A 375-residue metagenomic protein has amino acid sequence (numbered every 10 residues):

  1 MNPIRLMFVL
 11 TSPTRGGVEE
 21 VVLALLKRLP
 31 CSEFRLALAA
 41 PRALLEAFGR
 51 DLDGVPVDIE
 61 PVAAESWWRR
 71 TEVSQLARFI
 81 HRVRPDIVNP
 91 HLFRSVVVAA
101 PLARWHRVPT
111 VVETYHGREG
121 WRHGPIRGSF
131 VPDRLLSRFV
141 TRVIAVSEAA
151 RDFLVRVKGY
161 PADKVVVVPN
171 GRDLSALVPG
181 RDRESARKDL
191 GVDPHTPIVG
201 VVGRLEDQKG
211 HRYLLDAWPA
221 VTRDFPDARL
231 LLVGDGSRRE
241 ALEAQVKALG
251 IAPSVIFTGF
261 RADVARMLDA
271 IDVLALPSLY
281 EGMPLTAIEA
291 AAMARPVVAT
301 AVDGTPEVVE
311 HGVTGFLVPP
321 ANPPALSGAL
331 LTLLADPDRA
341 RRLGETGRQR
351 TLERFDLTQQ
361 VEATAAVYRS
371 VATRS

Functional and structural regions predicted by a protein language model:
P3-I4, F8-T71, S237: N-terminal strand-loop element at the rim of the active site of nucleotide-sugar-dependent glycosyltransferases
G16-A24, P197, V201-A220, L230 (+3 more regions): A conserved mid-protein helix/loop that constitutes part of the nucleotide-sugar donor-binding site
A39, P296-A299, V309: Short hydrophobic beta-strand element within catalytic cores of glycosyltransferases and related nucleotide-activated
P90-V96, Y115: Short His-centered aromatic/hydrophobic patch
V178-V192: A short helix/loop element that forms part of the nucleotide-sugar donor recognition site in Leloir-type
K188, A325, T332, R339-R354 (+1 more regions): A short, well-ordered alpha-helix in the C-terminal region of glycosyltransferases
F260, L279: Aromatic "clamp/platform" in nucleotide-sugar-dependent glycosyltransferases that forms part of the donor/acceptor
H311-G312, F316-P323, T332-P337: Conserved acidic donor-binding segment of nucleotide-sugar-dependent glycosyltransferases
